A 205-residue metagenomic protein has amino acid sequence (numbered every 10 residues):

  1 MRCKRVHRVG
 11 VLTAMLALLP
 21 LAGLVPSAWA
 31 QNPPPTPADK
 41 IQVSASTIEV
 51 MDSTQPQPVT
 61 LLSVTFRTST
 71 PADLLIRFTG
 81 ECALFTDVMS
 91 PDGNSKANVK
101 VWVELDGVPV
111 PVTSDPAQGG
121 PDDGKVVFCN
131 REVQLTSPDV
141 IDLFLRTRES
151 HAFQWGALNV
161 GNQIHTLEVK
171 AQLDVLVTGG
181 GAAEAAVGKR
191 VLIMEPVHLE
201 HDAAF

Functional and structural regions predicted by a protein language model:
R2, L21-W29: Low-complexity repetitive segments in secreted/extracellular proteins
R2-M15: Bacterial N-terminal signal peptides that target proteins for export
V6, L18-L19, G120, E184: Compositionally biased, low-complexity repeat tracts
L12-L24: Bacterial N-terminal signal peptides
P26-F205: Extracellular jelly-roll beta-sandwich "head" domains, especially the C-terminal globular C1q domain
